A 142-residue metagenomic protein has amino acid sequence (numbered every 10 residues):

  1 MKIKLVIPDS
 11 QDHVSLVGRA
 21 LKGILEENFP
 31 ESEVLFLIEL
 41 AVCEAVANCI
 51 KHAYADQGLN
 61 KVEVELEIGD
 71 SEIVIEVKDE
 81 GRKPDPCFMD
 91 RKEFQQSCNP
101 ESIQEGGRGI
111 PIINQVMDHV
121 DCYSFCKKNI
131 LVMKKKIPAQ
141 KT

Functional and structural regions predicted by a protein language model:
L21-C43, S102-I103: Conserved short strand/loop->alpha-helix "switch" segment adjacent to the catalytic nucleotide/phosphoryl-transfer site
A53-G58: A short, flexible helix-to-loop-to-beta junction within the catalytic ATP-binding CA
N60-E67: A conserved short beta-strand within the histidine kinase catalytic ATPase domain
E67-I75: Short beta-strand-loop-beta element adjacent to the nucleotide/active-site pocket used for signaling
I75-E105: Glycine-rich/acidic phosphate-handling loop/turn and adjacent ATP-lid/helix of nucleotide-binding kinase/ATPase domains
K83, C126-V132, P138: Glycine-rich nucleotide-binding loop
E101-M117: Glycine-rich phosphate-binding loop
D118-S124: Glycine-rich ATP-binding loops of the HATPase_c
